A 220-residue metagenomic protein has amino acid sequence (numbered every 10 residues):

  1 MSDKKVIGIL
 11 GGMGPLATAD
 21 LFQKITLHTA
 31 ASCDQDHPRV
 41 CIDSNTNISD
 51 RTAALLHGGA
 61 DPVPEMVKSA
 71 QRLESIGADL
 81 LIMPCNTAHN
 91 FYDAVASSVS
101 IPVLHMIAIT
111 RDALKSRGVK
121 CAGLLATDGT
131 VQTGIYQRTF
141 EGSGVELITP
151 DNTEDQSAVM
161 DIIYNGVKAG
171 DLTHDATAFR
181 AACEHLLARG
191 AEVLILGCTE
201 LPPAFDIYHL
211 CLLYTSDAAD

Functional and structural regions predicted by a protein language model:
S2-D61, Q137-D171: N-terminal glycine-rich anion-binding loop in soluble enzyme alpha/beta folds
G8, G123-L125, E192: Conserved beta-strand elements of the Class I
H57-R72, H174-A181: Glycine-rich, highly charged phosphate/nucleotide-binding loops
P62-A70, L104-A122: Hydrophobic alpha-helical segments within soluble ligand-binding/sensing domains
T87-S100, M106, Q137, A204-L210: Short Gly/Thr/Asp-enriched flexible loops that form oxyanion-binding sites at enzyme active sites
G123-G142: Short, glycine-/small-residue-rich phosphate/pyrophosphate-handling segment
R189-L210: A C-terminal functional module that forms or caps the active site or interfaces directly with catalytic machinery
Y214-A219: Conserved small/polar residues in nucleotide/adenosyl-binding loops
